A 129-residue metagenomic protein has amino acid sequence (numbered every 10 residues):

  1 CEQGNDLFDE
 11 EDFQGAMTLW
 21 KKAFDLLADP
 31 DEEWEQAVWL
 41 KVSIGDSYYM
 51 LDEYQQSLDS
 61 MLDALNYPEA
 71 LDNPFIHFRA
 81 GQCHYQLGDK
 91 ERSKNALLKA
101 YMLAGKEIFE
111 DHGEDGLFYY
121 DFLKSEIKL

Functional and structural regions predicted by a protein language model:
W20-D25, Y85-I108: TPR/TPR-like (Sel1-like) alpha-helical repeat modules
L26-W34, L65-A70, E107: Flexible helix-coil transition and linker loops at the boundaries of alpha-helical arrays
E32-Q36, D72, R92, H112: Structural signature of alpha-solenoid helical repeat junctions
